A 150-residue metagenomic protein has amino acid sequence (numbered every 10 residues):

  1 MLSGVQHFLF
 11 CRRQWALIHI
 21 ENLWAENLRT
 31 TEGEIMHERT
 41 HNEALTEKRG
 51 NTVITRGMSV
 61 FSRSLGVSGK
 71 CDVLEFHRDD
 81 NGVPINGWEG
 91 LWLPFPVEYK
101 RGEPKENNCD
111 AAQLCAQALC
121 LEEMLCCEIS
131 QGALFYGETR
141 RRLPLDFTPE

Functional and structural regions predicted by a protein language model:
M1-P96: Metal-dependent nuclease catalytic cores that hydrolyze phosphodiester bonds in DNA/RNA, characterized by
S68-G69, E75-E150: Nucleic-acid nuclease catalytic cores
